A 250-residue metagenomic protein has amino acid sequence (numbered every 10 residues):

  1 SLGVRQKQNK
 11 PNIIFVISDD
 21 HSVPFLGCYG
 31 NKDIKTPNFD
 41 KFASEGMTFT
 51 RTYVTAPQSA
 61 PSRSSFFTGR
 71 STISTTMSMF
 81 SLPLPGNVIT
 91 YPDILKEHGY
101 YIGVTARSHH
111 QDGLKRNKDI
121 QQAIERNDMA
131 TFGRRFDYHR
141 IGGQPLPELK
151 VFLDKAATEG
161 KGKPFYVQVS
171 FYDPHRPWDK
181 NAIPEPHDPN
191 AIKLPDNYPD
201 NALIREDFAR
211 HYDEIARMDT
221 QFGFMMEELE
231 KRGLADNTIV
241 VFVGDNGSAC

Functional and structural regions predicted by a protein language model:
S1-C250: Formylglycine-dependent sulfatase
